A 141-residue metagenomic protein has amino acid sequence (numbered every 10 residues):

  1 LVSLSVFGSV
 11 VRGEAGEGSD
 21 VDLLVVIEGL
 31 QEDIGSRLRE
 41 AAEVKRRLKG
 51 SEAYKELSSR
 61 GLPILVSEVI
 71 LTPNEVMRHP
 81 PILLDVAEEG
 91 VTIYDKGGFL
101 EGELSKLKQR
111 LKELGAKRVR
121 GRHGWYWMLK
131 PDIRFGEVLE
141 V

Functional and structural regions predicted by a protein language model:
L1-V2, V11-G18, E28-V141: Catalytic core of pol beta-like nucleotidyltransferases
F7-S9: Glycine-rich beta-strand-to-loop/alpha-helix junction loops that act as flexible
